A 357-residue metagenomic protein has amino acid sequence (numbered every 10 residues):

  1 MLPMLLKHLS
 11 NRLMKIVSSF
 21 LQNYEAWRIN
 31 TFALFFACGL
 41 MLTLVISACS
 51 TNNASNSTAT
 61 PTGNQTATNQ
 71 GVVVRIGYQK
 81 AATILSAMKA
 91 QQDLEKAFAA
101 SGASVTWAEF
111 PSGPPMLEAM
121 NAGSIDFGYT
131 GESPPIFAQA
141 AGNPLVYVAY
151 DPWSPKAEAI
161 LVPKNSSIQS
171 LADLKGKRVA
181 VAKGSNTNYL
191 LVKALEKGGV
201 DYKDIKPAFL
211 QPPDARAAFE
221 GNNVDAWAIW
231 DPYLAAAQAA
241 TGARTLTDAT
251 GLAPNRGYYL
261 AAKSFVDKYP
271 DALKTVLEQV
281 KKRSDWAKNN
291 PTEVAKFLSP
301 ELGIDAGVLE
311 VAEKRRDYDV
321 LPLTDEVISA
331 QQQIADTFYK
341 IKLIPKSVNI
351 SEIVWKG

Functional and structural regions predicted by a protein language model:
L9-F36: Bacterial N-terminal signal peptides that target proteins for export
V45-A48: C-terminal motif of bacterial Sec signal peptides marking the signal peptidase cleavage site
S50-N52: Bacterial signal peptide processing site
T60-V200, A208-F209, D225-D231, A253: Short, glycine-/small- and polar/acidic-enriched structural segments that line small-molecule recognition paths
L85, S154-I160, A243-R244, N255-Y259 (+2 more regions): Small-molecule pocket liners
S133, P207-L298: Pocket-lining segment of extracytoplasmic ligand-binding domains
D267-L343: Secondary-structure end/capping motifs
D336-G357: Conserved C-terminal helix/tail region of periplasmic/extracytoplasmic solute-binding proteins
